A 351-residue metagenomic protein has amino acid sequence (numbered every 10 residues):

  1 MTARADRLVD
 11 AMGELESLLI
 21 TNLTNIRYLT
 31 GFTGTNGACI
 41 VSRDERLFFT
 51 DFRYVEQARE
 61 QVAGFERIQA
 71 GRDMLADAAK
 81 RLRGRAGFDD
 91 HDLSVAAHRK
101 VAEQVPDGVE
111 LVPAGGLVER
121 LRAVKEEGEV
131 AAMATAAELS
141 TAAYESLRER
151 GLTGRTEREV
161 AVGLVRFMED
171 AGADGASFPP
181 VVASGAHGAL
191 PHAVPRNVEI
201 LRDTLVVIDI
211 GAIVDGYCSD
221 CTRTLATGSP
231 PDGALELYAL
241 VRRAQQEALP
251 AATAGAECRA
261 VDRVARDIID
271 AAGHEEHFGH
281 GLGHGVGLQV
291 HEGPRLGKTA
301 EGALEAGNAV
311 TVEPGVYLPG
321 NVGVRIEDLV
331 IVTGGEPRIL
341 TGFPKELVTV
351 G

Functional and structural regions predicted by a protein language model:
M1-G351: Active-site neighborhoods and metal-handling regions in enzymes and metal-associated proteins
